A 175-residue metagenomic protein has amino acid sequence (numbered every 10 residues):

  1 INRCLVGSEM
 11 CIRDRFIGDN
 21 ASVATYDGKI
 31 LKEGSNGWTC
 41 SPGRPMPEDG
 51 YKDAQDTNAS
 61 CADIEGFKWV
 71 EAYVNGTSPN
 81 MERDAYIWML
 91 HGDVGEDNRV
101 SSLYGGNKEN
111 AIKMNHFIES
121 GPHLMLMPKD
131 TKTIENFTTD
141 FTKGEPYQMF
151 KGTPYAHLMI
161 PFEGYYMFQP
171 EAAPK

Functional and structural regions predicted by a protein language model:
I1-V6, C11: Single conserved hydrophobic/aromatic residue that forms the stacking wall/gate of nucleotide- or nucleobase-binding
G18, E33-G37, E119-G121: Extracytoplasmic
D19-D27: N-terminal post-signal-peptidase region of extra-cytosolic proteins
I30-L31, N36-T39, P45-G50: Primarily extracytoplasmic ectodomains and periplasmic/lumenal surface modules that are beta-strand-rich
P42-M46, E65, P128-K132: A mature extracytoplasmic/lumenal domain signature
P45-A111, H116-F117: Mid-length scaffold segments of soluble, non-membrane domains
N98-Y147: Acidic, glycine-rich flexible loop segments
K143-K175: Glycine-rich, aromatic-bearing surface loops/beta-hairpins
